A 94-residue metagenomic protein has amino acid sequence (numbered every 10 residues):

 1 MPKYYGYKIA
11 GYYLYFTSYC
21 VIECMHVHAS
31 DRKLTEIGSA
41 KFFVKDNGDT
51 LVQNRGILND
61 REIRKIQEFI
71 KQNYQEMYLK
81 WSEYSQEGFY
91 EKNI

Functional and structural regions predicted by a protein language model:
M1-M25: Short, charged/polar N-terminal "headpieces" of proteins
L14, A40-K41, Q67, E87: Short non-domain terminal segments
S18-D60: A short, structured beta-strand/loop element
N54-I94: Acidic, low-complexity intrinsically disordered segments
